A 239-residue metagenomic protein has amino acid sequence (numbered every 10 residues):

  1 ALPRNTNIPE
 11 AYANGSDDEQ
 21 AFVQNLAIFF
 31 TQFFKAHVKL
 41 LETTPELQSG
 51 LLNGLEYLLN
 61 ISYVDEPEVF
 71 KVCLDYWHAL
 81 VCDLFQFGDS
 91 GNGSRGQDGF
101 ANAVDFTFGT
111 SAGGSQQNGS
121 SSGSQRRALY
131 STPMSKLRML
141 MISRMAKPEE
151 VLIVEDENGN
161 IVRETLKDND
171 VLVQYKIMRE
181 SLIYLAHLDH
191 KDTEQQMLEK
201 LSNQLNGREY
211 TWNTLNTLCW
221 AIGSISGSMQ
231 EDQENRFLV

Functional and structural regions predicted by a protein language model:
A1-T44, L51-N102, S143-R144: Extended alpha-helical scaffold segments
E56, V64-R236: Alpha-helical repeat/alpha-solenoid scaffolds of the HEAT/ARM/MIF4G superfamily and closely related elongated all-alpha
